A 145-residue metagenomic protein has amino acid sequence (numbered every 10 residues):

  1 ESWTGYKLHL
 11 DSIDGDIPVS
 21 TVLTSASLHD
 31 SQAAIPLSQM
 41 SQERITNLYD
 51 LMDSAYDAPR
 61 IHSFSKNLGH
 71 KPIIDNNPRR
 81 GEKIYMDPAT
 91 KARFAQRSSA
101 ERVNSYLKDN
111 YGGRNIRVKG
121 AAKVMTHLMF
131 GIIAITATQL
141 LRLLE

Functional and structural regions predicted by a protein language model:
E1-N67, N77-P78: Polybasic low-complexity intrinsically disordered regions
S27, Q42, K108, T138 (+1 more regions): Hydrophobic/aromatic-lined pockets within catalytic cores
A33, S99, V103, M129 (+1 more regions): Catalytic-loop motifs flanking and including active-site residues across diverse enzymes
S54-A122: Helix-centered, glycine/charged polyanion-binding patches within enzymatic domains that contact phosphate-containing
K119-E145: Charge-patterned, long linear interaction tracts outside catalytic cores
